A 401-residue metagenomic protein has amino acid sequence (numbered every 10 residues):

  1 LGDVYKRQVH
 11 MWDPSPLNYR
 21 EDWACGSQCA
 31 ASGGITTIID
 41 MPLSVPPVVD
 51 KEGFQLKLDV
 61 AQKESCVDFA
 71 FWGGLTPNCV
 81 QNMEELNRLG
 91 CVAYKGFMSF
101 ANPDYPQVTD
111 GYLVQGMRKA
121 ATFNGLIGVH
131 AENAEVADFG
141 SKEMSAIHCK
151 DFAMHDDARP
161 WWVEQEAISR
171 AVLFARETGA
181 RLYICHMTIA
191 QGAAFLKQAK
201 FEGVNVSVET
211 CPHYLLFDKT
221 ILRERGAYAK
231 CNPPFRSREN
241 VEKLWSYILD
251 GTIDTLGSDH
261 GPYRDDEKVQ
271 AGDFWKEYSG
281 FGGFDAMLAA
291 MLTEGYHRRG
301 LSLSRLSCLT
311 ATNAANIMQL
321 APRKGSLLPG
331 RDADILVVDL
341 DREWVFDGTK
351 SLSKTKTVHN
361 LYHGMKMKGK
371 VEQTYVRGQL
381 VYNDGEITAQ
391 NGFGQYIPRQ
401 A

Functional and structural regions predicted by a protein language model:
L1-Y5: Short, small-residue-biased leader/transition segments that mark boundaries at the very start of proteins
Q8, A30, G34, F69 (+12 more regions): Divalent metal-coordination and catalytic microenvironments
P16-F71, L75-V92, D110-T122, E166: Alpha-helical scaffold segments that flank or form the walls of functional sites
N18-E21, C25, V48-E52, Q81 (+8 more regions): Conserved active-site and cofactor/substrate-binding residues in soluble primary-metabolism enzymes
G53-Q62, M144-D157, R181, T188-V208 (+3 more regions): Short, electropositive alpha-helical surface patch
Q81-L256, G272: Histidine/acidic residue-rich metal-binding segments in metalloenzymes
C149-G179, Y228, L249-D250, D254-L256 (+1 more regions): His/Asp/Glu-enriched, well-ordered alpha-helical/loop segment that forms or immediately abuts the divalent-metal
D273, P329-Y396: C-terminal cap of metal-dependent C-N hydrolases
